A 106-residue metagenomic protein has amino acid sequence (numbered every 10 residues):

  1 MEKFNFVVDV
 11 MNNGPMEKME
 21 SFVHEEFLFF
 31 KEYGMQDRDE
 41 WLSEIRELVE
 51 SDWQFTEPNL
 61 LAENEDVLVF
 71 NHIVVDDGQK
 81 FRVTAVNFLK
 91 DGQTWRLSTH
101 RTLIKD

Functional and structural regions predicted by a protein language model:
N5, N12, F30-E32, Q36 (+1 more regions): A beta-strand edge to alpha-helix "cap/lid" segment located at domain peripheries
F6-D9, S21: Surface-exposed charged/polar residues within alpha-helices that form helix-capping/stabilizing sites and interaction
N13-L28: Short, well-ordered alpha-helical segments enriched in acidic and aromatic residues
